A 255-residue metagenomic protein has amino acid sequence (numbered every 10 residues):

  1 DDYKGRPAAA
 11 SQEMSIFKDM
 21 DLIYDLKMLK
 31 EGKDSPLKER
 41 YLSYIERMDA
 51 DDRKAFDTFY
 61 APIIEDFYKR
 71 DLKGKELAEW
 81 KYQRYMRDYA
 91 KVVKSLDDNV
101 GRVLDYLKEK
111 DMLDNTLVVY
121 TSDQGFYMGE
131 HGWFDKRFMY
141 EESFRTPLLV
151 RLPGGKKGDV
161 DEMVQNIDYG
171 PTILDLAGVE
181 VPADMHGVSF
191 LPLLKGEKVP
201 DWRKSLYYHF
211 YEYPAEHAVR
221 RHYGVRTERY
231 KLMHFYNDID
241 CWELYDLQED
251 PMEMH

Functional and structural regions predicted by a protein language model:
D1-N166, L176-D184, H234-Y236, C241-W242 (+1 more regions): Active-site-proximal cap/lid insertion segments
Y3, W133-F134, L148, P200 (+3 more regions): Short alpha-helical segments used as structural interaction elements across diverse proteins
R84, L113-V119, K157-V225: Polar, surface-exposed loop/tail segments that function as active-site lids or cofactor/substrate-recognition elements
E141-S143, H209-H255: C-terminal, low-complexity/hydrophilic appendages and adjacent surface loops of extracellular/periplasmic anionic
